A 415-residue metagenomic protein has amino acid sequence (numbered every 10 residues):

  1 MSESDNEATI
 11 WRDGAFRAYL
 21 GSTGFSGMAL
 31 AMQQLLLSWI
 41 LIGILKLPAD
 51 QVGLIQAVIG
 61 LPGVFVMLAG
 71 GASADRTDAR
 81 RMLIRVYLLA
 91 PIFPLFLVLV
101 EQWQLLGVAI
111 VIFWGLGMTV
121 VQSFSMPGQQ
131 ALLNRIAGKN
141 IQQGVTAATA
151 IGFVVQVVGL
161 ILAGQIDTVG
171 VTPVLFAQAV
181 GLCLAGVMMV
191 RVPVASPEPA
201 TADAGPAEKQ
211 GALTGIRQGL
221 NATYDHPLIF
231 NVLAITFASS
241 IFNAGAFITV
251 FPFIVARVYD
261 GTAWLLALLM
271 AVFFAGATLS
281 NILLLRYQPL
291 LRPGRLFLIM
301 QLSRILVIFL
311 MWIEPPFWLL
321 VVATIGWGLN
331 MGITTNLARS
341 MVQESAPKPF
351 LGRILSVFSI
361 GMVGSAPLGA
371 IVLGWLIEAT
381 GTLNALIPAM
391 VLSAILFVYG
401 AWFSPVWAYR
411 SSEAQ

Functional and structural regions predicted by a protein language model:
E3-L61, N221, D225-F273: Helix-loop boundary and gating motifs at the non-cytosolic
F16, A79, Q130, G138-Q142 (+3 more regions): Cytoplasm-facing, short amphipathic helices at loop-to-helix transitions on the intracellular side of 12-TM secondary
T23, G27, V111-T119, T236 (+3 more regions): Helical-face signature of the major facilitator-like transporter fold
S38-I44, V98-W103, V158-Q178, R257-V258 (+1 more regions): Transmembrane alpha-helix termini and helix-breaking/packing motifs in multi-pass membrane transporters
G53-I55, P62-G70, A74-R76, R80-I92 (+6 more regions): C-terminal transmembrane bundle of multi-pass solute transporters/carriers
I59, M118, A148-V155, F273 (+1 more regions): Structural signature of transmembrane alpha-helices in multi-pass secondary transporters
W114-V154: Cytoplasmic helix-loop-helix junction between adjacent transmembrane helices in 12-TM secondary transporters
A131, R135, G181-P206, L290 (+1 more regions): Helix-loop junctions on the cytosolic side of multi-pass membrane transporters, especially the intracellular loop
